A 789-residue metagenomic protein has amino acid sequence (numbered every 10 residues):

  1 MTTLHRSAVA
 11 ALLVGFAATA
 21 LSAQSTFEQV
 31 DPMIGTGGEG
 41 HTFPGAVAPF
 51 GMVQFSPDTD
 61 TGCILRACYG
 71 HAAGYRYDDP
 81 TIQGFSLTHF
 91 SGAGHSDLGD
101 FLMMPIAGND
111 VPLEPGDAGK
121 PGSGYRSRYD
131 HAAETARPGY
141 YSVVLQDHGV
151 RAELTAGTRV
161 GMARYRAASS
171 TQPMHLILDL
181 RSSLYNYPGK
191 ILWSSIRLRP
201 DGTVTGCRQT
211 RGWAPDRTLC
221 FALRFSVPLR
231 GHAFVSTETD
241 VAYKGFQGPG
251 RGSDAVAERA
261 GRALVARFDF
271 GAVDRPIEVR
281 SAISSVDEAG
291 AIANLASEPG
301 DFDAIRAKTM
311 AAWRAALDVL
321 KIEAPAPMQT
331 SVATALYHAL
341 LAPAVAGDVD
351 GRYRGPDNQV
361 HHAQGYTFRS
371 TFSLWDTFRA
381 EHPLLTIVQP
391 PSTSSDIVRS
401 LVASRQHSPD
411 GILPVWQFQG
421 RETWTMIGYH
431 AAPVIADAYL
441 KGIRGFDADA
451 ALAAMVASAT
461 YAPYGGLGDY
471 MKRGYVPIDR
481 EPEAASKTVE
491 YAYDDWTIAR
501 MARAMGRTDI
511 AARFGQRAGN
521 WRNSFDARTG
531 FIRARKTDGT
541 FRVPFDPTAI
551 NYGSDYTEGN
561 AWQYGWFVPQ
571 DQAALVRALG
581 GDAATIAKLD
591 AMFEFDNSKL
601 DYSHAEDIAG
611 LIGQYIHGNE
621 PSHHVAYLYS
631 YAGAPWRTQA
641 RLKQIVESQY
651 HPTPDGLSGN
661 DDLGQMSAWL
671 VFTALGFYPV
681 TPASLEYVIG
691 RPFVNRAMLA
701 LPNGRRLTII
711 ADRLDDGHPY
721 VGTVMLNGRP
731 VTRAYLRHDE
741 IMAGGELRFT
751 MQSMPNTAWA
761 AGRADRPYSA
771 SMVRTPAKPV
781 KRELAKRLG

Functional and structural regions predicted by a protein language model:
M1-A10: Bacterial N-terminal signal peptides that target proteins for export
A10-T19: Bacterial N-terminal signal peptides
Q24-P433, Y439-V489, T497, A502-N523 (+8 more regions): Accessory carbohydrate-recognition regions in carbohydrate-active enzymes
D494: ATP-dependent phospho-/nucleotidyl transfer catalytic cores
Y720: Extracellular attachment/recognition segments
K781-G789: Long, low-complexity, intrinsically disordered segments
